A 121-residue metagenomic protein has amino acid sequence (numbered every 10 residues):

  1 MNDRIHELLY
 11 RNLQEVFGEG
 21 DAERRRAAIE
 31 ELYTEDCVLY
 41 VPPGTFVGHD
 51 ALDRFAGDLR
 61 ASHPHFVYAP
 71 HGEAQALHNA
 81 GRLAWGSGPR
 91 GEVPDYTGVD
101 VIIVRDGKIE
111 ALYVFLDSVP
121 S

Functional and structural regions predicted by a protein language model:
N2-L32: Short acidic-aromatic low-complexity motifs
R4, R54, R60-S121: A beta-strand edge to alpha-helix "cap/lid" segment located at domain peripheries
Y10-R11, V41, A84: A short, structure-level motif marking secondary-structure boundaries and short turns
V16, L39-P42, P89: A general structural-boundary detector
E19, P42, V99: Short, flexible active-site loop motifs that bind/organize anionic cofactors or intermediates
R25-N79: A solvent-exposed, acidic/Ser-Thr-rich amphipathic alpha-helical stretch
